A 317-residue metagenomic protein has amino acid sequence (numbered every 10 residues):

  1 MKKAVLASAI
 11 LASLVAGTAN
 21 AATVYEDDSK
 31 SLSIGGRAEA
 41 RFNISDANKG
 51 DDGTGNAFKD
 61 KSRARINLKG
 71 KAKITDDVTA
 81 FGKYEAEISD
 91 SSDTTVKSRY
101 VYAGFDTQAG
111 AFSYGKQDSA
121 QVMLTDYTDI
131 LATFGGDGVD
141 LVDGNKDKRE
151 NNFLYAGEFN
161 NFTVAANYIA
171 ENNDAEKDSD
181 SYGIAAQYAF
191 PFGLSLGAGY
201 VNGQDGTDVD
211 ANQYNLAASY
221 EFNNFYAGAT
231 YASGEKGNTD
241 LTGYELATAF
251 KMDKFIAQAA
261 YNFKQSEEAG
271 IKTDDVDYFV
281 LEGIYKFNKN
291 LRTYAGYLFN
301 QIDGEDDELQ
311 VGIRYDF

Functional and structural regions predicted by a protein language model:
M1-F317: Outer-membrane beta-barrel proteins
